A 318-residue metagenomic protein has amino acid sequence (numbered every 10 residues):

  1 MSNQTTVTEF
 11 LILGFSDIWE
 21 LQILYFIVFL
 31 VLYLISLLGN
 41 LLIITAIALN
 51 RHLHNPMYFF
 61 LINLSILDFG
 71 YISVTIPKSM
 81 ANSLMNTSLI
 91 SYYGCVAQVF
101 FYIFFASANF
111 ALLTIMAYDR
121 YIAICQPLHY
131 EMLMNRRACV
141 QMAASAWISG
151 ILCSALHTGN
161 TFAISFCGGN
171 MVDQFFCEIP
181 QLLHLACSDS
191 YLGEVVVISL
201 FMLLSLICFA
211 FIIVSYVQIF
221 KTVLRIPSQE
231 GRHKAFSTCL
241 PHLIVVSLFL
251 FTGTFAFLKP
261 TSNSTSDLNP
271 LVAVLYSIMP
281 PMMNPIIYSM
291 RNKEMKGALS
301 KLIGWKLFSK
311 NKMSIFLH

Functional and structural regions predicted by a protein language model:
M1-H318: Transmembrane helical core of 7TM receptor-like proteins
